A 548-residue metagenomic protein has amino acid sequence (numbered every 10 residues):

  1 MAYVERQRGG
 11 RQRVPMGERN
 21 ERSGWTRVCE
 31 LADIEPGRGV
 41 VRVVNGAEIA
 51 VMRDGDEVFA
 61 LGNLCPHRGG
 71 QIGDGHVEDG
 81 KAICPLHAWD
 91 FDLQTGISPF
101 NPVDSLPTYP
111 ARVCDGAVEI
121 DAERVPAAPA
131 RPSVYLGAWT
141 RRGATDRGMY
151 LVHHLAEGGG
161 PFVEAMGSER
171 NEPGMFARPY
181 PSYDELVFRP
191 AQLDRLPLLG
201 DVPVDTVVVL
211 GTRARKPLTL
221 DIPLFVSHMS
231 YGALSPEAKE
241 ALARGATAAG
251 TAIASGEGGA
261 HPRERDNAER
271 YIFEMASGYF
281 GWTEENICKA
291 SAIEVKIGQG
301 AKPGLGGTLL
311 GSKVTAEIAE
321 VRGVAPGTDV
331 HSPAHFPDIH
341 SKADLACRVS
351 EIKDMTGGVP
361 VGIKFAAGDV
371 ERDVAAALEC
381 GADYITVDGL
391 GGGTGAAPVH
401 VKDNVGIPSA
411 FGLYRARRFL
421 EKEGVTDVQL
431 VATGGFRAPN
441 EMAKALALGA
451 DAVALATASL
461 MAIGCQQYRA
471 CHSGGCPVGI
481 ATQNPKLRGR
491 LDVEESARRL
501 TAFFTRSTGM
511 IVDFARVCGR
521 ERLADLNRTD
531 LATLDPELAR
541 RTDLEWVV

Functional and structural regions predicted by a protein language model:
A2-D79, L93, S105-V134: N-terminal pre-ligand scaffold of iron-sulfur
P66-G69, A88, I480: Cys/His-coordinated zinc-binding microdomains
A117, R131-L224, H228, A233-T247 (+6 more regions): Conserved, well-structured core domains of diverse proteins
L224-S227, T251-S255, Y271-M275, S291-I297 (+4 more regions): Hydrophobic faces of well-ordered beta-strands that scaffold small-molecule active sites in alpha/beta enzyme cores
K289, E294-K296, K302-V324, Q467-K486: Mobile "lid/hinge" segments at catalytic clefts and subdomain interfaces of large enzymes
G311-V314, I318-V321, P326-H340, G395-A410 (+1 more regions): Glycine-rich tight-turn/loop motif centered on a GG-T
F336-R488: Glycine-rich phosphate/ribose-binding loops and adjacent secondary-structure elements that form binding surfaces
R437-M442, L446-W546: Gly/Ser/Thr/Ala-enriched C-terminal appendages of enzymes
